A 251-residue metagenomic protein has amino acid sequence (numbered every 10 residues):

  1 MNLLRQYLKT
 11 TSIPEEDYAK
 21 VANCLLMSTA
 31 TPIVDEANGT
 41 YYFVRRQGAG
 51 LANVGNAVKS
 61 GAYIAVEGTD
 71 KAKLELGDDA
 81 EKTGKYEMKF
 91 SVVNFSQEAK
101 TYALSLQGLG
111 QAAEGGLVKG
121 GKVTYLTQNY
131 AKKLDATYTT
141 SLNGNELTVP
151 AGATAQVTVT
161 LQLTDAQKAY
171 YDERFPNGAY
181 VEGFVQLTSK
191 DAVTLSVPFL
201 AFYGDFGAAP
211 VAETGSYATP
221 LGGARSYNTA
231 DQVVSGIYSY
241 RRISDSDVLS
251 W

Functional and structural regions predicted by a protein language model:
M1-A37, A169: Hydrolase catalytic cores
D35-G61: Zinc-dependent metallohydrolase catalytic domains
G48, Y86-N94, G183-T188: Buried hydrophobic-core signal for structured, non-transmembrane domains
V54-K100, Q107-G108, V211-D247: Beta-sheet-dominated interaction scaffolds and their linkers
I64-K73, Q97-L161, D165-Y171: Surface-exposed binding patches on compact interaction domains or structured appendages
K85, A99, T154, G178-E182: Extracellular Ig-like/FN3 beta-sandwich strand-entry sites
K85-K89, T154-T158, T194-S196: Intrinsic-disorder/low-complexity, polar/charged segments enriched in Ser/Thr/Lys/Arg/Asp/Glu/Gln
D165-A208: Terminal connector regions
